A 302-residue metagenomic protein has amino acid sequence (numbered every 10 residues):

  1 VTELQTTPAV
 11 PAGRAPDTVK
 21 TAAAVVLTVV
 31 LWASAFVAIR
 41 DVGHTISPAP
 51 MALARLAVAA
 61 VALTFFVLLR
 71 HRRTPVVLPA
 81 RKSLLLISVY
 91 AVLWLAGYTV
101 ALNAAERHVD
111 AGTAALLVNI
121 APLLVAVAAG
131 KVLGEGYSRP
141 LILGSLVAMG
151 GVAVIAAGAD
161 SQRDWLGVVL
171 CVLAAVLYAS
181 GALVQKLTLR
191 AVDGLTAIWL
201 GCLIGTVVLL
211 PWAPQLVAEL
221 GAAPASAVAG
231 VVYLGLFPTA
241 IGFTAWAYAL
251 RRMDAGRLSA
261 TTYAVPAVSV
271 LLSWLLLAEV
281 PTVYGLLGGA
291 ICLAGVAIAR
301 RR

Functional and structural regions predicted by a protein language model:
T2-R55, V100, A104, D160-L187 (+1 more regions): Glycine-/small-residue-enriched transmembrane alpha-helix faces in small-molecule transporters and effluxers
D17-A22, G43-L53, P79-L84, A157-S180 (+2 more regions): Juxtamembrane helix-entry segments on the extracytoplasmic side of multipass membrane proteins
V30-A33, V37, T64, A91-A96 (+9 more regions): Hydrophobic/small/kink-forming positions within alpha-helical transmembrane segments of polytopic membrane proteins
L31, A35-F36, T64-V118, V154 (+1 more regions): Specific transmembrane alpha-helical segments of multi-pass solute transporters/efflux pumps, especially DMT/EamA
S34, A38-D41, T45, A59-P79 (+6 more regions): Membrane-interface helix-cap regions at the ends of transmembrane helices in multi-pass membrane proteins
A54, L95, A111-I120, A182-T206 (+1 more regions): Helix-helix packing/entry segments at the starts of transmembrane helices
A60-L63, V125-V127, S145, Q162-V217 (+2 more regions): Transmembrane alpha-helical segments that form core, pore/gating elements of small-molecule transporters/exporters
L63, A128, Y137-A157, A175-V176 (+3 more regions): Hydrophobic transmembrane alpha-helices of multi-pass small-molecule transport proteins
